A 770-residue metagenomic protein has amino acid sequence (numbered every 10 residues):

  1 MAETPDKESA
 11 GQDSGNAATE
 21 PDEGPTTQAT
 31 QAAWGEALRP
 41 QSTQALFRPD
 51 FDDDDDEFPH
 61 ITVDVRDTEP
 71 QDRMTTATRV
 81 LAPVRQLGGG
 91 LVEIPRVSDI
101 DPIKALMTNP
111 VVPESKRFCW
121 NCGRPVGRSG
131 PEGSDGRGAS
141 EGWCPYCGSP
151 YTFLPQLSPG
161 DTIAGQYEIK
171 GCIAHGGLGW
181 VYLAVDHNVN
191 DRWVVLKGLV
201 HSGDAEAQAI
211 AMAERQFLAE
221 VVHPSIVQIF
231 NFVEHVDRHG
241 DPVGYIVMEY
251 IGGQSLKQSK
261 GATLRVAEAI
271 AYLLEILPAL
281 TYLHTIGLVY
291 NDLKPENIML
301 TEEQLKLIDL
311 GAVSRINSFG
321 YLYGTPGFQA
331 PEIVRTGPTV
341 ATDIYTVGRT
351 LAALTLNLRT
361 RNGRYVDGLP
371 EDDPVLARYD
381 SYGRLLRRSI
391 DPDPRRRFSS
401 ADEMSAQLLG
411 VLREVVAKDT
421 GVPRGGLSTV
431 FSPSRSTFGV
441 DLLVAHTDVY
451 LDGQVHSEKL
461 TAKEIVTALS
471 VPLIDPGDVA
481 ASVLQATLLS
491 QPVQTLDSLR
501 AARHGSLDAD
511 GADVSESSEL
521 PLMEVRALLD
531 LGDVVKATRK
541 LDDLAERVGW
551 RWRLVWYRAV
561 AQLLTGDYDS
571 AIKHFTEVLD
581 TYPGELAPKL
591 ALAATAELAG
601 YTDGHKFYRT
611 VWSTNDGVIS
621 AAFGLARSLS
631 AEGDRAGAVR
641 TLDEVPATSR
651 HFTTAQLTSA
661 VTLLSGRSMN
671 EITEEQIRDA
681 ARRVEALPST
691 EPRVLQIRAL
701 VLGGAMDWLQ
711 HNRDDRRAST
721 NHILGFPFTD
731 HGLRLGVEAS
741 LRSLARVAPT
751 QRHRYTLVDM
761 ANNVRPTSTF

Functional and structural regions predicted by a protein language model:
I169-G177, V181: Protein kinase glycine-rich loop
Y182-L183, N190-H201: Glycine-rich ATP phosphate-binding loop
G203-E220: AlphaC helix of the eukaryotic protein kinase fold
Q228-G244: Short beta-strand micro-motifs within the conserved protein kinase catalytic domain, predominantly in the N-lobe
H239-S255: Conserved short submotifs of the Hanks-type protein kinase catalytic core that shape the nucleotide-binding pocket
Y272-L273: Activation segment signature within eukaryotic-like protein kinase domains
I276-L288: Protein kinase catalytic-loop region centered on the HRD/HxD motif
K418-P521: Regulatory extensions appended to serine/threonine kinase catalytic cores
